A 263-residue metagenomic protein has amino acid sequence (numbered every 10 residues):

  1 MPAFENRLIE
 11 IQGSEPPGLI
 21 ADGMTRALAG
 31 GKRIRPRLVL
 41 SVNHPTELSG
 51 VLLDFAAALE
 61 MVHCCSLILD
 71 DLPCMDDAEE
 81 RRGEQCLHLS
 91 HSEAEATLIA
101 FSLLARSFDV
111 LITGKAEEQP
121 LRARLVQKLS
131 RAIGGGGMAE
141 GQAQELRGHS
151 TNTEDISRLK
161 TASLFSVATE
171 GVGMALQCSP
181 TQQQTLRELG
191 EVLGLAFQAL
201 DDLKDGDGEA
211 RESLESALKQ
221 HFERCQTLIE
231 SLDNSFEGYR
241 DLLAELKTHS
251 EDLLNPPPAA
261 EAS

Functional and structural regions predicted by a protein language model:
M1-S263: All-alpha prenyltransferase/terpene-synthase fold signal
